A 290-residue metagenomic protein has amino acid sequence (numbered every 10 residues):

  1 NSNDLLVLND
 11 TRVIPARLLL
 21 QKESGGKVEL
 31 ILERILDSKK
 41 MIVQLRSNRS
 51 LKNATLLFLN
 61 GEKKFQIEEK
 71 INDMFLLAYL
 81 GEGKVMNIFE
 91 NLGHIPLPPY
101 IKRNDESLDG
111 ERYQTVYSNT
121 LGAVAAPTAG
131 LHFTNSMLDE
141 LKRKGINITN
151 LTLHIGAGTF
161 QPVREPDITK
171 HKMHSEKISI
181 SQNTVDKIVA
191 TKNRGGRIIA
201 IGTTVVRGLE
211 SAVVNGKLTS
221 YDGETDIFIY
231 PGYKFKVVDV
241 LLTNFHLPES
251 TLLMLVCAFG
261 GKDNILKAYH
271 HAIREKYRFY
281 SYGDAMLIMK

Functional and structural regions predicted by a protein language model:
N1-K290: Surface-exposed, charge/polar-rich loops and edge strands
